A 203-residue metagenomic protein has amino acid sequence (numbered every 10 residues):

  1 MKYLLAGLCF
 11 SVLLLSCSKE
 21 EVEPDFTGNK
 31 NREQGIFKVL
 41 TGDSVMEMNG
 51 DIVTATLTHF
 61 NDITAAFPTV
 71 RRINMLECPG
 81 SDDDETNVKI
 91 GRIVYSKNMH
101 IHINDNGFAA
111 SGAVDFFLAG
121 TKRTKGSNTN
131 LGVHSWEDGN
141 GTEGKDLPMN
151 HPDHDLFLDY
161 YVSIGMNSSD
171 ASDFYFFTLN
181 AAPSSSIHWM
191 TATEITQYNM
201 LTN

Functional and structural regions predicted by a protein language model:
Y3-A6, S11-Q34: Bacterial Sec-dependent N-terminal signal peptides
D25-H59: STAS-typified acidic loop motif
D51-T58, S81-V88, G107-S111, K125 (+2 more regions): Soluble non-cytosolic domains of exported or imported proteins
T56, T64-P68, E77, V94 (+7 more regions): Sec/Tat-exported extracytoplasmic proteins
L57-T64, N87-G91, Y95, V114 (+5 more regions): Extracytoplasmic/secreted envelope proteins and their assembly/folding machinery, especially bacterial periplasmic
P68-T86, H100-N106: Short, glycine-/small-residue-enriched flexible loop/hinge segments at domain edges that mediate gating
R72, S96, N140-N203: Charged, glycine-interspersed solvent-exposed loop segments at helix/strand-loop junctions that cap or gate access
Y95-D138: Glycine-rich beta-to-alpha active-site loop
